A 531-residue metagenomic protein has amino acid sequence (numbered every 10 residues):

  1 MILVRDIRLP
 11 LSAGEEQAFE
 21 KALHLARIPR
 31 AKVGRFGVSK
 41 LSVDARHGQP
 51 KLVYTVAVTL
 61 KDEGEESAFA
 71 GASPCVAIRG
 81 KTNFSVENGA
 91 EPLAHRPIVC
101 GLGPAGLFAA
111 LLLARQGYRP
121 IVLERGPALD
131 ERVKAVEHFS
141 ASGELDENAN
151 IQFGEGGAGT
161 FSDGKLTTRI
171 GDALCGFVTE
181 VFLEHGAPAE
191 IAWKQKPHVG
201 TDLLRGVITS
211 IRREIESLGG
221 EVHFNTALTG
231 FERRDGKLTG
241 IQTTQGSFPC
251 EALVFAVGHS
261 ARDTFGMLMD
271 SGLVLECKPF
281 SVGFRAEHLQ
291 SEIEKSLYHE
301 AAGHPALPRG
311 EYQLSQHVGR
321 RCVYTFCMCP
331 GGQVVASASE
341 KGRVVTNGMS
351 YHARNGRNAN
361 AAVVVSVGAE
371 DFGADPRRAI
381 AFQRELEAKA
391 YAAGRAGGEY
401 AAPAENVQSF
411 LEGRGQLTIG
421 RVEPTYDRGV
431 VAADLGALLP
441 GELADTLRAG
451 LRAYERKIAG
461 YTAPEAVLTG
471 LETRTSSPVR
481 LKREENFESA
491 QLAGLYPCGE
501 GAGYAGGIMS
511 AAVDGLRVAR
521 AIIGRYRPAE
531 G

Functional and structural regions predicted by a protein language model:
M1-P50, V56-G531: Residues forming the flavin
